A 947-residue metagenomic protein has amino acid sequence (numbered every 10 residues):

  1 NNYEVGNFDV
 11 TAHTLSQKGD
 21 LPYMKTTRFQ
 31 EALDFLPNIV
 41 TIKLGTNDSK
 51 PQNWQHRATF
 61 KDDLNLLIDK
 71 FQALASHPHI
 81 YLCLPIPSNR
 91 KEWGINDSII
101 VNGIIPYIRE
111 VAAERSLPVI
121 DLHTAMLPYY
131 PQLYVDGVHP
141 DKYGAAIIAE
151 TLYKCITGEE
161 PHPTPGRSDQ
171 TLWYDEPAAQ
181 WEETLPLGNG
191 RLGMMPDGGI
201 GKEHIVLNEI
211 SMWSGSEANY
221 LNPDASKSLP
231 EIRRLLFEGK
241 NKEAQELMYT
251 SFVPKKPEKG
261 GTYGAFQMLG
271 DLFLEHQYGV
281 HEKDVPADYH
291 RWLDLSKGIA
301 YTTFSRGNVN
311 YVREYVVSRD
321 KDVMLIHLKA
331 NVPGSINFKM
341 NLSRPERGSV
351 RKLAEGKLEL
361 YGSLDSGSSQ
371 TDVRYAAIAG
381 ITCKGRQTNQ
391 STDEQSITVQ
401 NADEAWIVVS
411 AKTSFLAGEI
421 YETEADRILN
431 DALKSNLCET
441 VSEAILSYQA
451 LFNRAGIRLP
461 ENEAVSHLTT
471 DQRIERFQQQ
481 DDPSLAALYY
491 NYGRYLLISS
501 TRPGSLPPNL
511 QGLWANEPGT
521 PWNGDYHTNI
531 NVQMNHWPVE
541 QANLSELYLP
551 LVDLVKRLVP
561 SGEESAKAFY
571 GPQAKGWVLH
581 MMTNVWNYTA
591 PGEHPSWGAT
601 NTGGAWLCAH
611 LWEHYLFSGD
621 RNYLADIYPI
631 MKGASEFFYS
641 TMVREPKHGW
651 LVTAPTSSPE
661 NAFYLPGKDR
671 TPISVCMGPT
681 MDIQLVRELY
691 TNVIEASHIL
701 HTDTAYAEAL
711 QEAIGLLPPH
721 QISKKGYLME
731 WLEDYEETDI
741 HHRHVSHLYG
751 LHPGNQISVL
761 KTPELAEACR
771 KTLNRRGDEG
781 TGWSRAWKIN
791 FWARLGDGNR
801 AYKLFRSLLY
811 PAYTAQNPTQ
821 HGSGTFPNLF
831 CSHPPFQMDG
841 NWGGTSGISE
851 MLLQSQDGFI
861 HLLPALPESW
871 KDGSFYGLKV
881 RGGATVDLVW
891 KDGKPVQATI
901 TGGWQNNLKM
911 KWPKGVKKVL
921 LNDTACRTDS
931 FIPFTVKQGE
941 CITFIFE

Functional and structural regions predicted by a protein language model:
N1-N65, K91, I99: Conserved SGNH/GDSL esterase-like catalytic core that processes O-acyl groups on lipids and polysaccharides
V10-S16, T46-P51, I86-R90, A125-P128 (+7 more regions): Solvent-exposed loop/turn segments at secondary-structure junctions within structured extracellular/periplasmic domains
K43-S49, D69-G103: Active-site segments of SGNH/GDSL-like serine hydrolases that catalyze O-acetyl group transfer/hydrolysis on lipids
I86-H162: Catalytic His-Asp segment of secreted/periplasmic serine-dependent ester chemistry enzymes
P163-P595, T602, E613-Y615, S635 (+9 more regions): Aromatic-residue-lined binding/catalytic grooves and analogous aromatic/hydrophobic interfacial grooves in multimeric
I530-E540, N601-W612, M681-T691, S746-N755 (+2 more regions): Well-ordered alpha-helical segments within folded domains of soluble proteins
E613-H614, S618, N622, A634-R644 (+4 more regions): Non-catalytic carbohydrate-binding regions of carbohydrate-active enzymes
G633, F637-A696: Acidic/histidine-rich catalytic neighborhood
